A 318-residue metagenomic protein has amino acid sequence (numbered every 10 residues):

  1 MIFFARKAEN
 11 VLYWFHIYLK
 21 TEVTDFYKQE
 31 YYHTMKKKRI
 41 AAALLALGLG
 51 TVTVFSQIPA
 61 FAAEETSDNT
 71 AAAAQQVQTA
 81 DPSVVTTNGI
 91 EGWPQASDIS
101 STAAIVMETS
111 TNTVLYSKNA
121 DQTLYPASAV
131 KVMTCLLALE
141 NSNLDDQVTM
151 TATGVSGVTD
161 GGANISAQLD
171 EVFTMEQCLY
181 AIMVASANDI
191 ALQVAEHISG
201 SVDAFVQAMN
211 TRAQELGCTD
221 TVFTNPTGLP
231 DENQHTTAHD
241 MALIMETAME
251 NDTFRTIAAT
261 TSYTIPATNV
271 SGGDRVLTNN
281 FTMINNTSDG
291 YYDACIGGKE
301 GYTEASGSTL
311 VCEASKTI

Functional and structural regions predicted by a protein language model:
I2-F3, K7-N10, K20-T21: Polybasic, lysine-rich low-complexity intrinsically disordered segments
K7-N10, F26, G48: Short stretches within intrinsically disordered, low-complexity N-terminal or propeptide regions
Q29: Cationic, low-complexity basic patches in intrinsically disordered or flexible, solvent-exposed regions
K36-A60: Sec-dependent N-terminal signal peptides of Gram-positive bacterial secreted proteins and lipoproteins
R39-A43, S128, A294: Hydrophobic alpha-helical transmembrane segments of integral membrane proteins, especially multi-pass transporters
F61-H239, M245-D252: Active-site-adjacent loops and short helices of periplasmic peptidoglycan-processing enzymes
C218-T219, P230-I318: Domain-terminus/edge residues, biased toward the C-terminal soluble/receptor-binding domains of extracytoplasmic
